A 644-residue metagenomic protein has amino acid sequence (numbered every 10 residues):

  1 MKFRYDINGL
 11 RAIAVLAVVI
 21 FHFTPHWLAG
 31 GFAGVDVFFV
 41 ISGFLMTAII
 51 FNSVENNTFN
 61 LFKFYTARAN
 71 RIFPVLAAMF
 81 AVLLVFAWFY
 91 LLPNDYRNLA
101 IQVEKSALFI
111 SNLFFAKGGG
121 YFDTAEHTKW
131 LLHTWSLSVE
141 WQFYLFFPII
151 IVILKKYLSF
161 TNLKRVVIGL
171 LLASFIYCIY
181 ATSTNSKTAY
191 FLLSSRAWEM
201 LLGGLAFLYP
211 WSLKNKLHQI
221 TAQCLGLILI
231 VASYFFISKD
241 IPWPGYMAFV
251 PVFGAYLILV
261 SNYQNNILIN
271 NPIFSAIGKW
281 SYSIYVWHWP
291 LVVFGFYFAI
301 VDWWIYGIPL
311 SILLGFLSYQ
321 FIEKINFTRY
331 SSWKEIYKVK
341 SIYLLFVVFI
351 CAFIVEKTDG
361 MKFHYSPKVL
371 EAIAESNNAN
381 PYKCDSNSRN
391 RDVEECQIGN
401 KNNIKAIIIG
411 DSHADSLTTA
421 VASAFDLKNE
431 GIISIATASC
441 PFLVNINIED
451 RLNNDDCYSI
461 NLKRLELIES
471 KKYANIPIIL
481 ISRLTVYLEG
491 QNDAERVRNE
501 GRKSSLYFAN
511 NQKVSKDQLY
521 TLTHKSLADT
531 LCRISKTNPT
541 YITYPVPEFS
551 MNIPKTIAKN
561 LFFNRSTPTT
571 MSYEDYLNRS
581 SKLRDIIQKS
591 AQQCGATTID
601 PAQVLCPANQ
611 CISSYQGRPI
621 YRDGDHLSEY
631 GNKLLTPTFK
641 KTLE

Functional and structural regions predicted by a protein language model:
M1-K334, V347-F349: Membrane-interface helix/loop caps of multi-pass membrane proteins
K239, I300-W303, I312-F316, Q320 (+1 more regions): Extracellular/periplasmic envelope-modification machinery, especially enzymes that add or remove acyl/ester groups on
